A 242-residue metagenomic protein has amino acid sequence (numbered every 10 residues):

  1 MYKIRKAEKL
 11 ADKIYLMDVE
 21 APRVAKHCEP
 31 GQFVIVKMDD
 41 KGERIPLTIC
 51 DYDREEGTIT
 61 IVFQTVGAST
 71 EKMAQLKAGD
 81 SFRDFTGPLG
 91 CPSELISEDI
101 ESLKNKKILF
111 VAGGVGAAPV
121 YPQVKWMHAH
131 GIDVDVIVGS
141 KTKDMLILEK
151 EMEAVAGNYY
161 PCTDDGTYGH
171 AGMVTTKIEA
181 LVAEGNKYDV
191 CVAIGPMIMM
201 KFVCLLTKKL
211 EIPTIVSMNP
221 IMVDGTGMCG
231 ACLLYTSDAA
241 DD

Functional and structural regions predicted by a protein language model:
M1-D80: Ferredoxin-reductase
C28-G31, P46, I59, V120 (+3 more regions): A general structural signal for well-ordered alpha-helical segments in protein cores
V36, D84-F85, L234: A generic structural signal for residues embedded in beta-strands
E71-I221: FNR/FR-type flavoprotein reductase catalytic core
L206, T226-G227, S237: Nucleotide-activated chemistry modules centered on ATP-dependent adenylation/adenylyltransferase
D224, C229-C232: Short cysteine clusters
Y235-D242: Conserved small/polar residues in nucleotide/adenosyl-binding loops
